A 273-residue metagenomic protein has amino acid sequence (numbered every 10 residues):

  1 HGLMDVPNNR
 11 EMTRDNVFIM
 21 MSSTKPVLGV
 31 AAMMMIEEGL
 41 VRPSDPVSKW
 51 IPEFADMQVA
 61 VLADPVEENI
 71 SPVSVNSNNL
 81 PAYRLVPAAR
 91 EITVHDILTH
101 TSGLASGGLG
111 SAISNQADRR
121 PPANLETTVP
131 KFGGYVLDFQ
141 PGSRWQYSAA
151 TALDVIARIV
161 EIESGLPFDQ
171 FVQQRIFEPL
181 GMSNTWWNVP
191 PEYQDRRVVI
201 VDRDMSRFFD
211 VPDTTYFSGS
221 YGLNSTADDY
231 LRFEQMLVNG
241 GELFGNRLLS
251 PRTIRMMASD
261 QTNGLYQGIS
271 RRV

Functional and structural regions predicted by a protein language model:
H1-M20, L40-R42, D56-E68, F208: Short, conserved catalytic-motif segment at the N-terminal edge
V17, S22, R84-P87: Short gly/ser-rich anion-binding loops that grip negatively charged ligand groups
L28: Active/ligand-binding-proximal structured segments within catalytic/core domains that scaffold catalytic residues
P46-V273: Short, surface-exposed loop or secondary-structure junction motifs that flank catalytic or metal-binding residues
